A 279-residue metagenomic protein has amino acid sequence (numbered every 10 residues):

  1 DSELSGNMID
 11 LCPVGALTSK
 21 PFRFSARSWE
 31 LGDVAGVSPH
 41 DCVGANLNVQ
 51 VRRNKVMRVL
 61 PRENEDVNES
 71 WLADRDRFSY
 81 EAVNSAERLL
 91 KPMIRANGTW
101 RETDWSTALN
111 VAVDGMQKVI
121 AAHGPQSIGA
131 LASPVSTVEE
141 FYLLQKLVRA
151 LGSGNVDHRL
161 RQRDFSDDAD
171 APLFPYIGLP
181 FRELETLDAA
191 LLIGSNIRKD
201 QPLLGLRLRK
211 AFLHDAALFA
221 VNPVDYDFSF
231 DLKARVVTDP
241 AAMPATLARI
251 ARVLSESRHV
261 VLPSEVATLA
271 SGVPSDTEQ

Functional and structural regions predicted by a protein language model:
D1, S5, I9, G15-Q279: Catalytic alpha/large subunits of respiratory electron-transfer oxidoreductases, centered on bis-MGD molybdoenzymes
